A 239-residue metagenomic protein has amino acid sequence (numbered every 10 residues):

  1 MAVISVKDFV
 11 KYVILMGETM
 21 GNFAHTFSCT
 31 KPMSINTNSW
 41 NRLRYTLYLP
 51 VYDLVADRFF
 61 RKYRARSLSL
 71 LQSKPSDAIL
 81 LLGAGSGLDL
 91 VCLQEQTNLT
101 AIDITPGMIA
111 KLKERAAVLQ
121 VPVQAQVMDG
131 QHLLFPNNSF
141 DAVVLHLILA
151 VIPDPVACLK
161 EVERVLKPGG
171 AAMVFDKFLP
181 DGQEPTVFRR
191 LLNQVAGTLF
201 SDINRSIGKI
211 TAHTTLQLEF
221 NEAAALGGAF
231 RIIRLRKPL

Functional and structural regions predicted by a protein language model:
F27-K74, L88-D89, K111, V187-Q194: Conserved class I S-adenosyl-L-methionine
I35-W40, V55-A56, M173-I232: C-terminal alpha-helical "lid/dimerization" subdomain adjacent to the S-adenosyl-L-methionine
S76, L166-A172: Short glycine-dipeptide loop
A78-H132: Class I SAM-dependent methyltransferase SAM/SAH-binding core
Q131-V143: A short acidic, Gly/Pro-enriched loop at the edge of an enzyme's catalytic core that lines a small-molecule cofactor
A142-D154: A short SAM/SAH-binding and catalytic strip from SAM-dependent methyltransferases
V156-P168: A short glycine-rich, Lys/Arg-flanked "PGG" loop and its adjoining helix->strand segment in the class I
I232-L239: C-terminal lobe and adjacent flexible extensions of AdoMet/dcAdoMet transferase-like proteins
